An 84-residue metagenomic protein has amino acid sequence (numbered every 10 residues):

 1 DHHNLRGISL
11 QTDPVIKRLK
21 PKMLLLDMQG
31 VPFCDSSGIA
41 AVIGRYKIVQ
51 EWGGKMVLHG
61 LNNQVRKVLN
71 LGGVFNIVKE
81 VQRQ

Functional and structural regions predicted by a protein language model:
H2-V78: Amphipathic alpha-helical interaction surfaces in cytosolic regulatory modules
E80-Q84: Short acidic low-complexity segments
